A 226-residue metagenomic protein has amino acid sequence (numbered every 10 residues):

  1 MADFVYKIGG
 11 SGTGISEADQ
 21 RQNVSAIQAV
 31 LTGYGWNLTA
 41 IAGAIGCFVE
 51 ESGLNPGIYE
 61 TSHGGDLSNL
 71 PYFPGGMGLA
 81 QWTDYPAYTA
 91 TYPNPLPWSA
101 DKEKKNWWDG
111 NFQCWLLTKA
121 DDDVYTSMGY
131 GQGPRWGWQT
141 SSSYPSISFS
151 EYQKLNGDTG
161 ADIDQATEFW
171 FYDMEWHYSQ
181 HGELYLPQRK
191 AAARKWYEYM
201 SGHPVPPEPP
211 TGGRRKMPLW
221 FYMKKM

Functional and structural regions predicted by a protein language model:
M1-I45, G65, Q180-M226: Extracellular cell-wall/glycan-interacting regions and their flexible linkers
D3-A26, G33-G35, V49-D162: Peptidoglycan-targeting cell-wall enzymes and recognition modules
L38-I45, G160-E168: Alpha-helical scaffolds flanking conserved acidic
G46, F112, Q165-A166, A192: Residues within well-formed alpha-helices
N55-G57, Y125-M128, Y178-R189: Short amphipathic alpha-helical segments with coiled-coil-like heptad repeat character
N156-G157, I163-Q165, P210-R214: Short, surface-exposed loop and linker segments with low hydrophobicity and enrichment for Pro/Ser/Thr
F171: C-terminal binding/interaction regions
